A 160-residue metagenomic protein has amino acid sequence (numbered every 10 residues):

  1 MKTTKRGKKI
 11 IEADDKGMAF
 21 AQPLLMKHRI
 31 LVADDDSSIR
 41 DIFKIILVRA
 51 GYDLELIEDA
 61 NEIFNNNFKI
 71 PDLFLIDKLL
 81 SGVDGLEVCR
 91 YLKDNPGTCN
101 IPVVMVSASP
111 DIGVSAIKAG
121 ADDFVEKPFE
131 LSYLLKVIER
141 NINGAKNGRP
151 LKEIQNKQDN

Functional and structural regions predicted by a protein language model:
S37-E55: Two-component/phosphorelay signaling modules centered on CheY-like receiver
L56-L73: Acidic, metal-coordinating helix/loop segments flanking the phosphotransfer/catalytic sites of two-component signaling
D59, D84-E87: Acidic catalytic/metal-coordinating carboxylates
D77: Active-site residues of response regulator receiver
S81: The feature encodes the CheY-like receiver
L86-C99: Short amphipathic alpha-helix used as the core "switch/output" element in two-component signaling
E87, S109-V125, K136: Alpha4 helix (beta4-alpha4-beta5 surface) of REC/receiver domains from two-component response regulators
F129-I138: C-terminal output helix
